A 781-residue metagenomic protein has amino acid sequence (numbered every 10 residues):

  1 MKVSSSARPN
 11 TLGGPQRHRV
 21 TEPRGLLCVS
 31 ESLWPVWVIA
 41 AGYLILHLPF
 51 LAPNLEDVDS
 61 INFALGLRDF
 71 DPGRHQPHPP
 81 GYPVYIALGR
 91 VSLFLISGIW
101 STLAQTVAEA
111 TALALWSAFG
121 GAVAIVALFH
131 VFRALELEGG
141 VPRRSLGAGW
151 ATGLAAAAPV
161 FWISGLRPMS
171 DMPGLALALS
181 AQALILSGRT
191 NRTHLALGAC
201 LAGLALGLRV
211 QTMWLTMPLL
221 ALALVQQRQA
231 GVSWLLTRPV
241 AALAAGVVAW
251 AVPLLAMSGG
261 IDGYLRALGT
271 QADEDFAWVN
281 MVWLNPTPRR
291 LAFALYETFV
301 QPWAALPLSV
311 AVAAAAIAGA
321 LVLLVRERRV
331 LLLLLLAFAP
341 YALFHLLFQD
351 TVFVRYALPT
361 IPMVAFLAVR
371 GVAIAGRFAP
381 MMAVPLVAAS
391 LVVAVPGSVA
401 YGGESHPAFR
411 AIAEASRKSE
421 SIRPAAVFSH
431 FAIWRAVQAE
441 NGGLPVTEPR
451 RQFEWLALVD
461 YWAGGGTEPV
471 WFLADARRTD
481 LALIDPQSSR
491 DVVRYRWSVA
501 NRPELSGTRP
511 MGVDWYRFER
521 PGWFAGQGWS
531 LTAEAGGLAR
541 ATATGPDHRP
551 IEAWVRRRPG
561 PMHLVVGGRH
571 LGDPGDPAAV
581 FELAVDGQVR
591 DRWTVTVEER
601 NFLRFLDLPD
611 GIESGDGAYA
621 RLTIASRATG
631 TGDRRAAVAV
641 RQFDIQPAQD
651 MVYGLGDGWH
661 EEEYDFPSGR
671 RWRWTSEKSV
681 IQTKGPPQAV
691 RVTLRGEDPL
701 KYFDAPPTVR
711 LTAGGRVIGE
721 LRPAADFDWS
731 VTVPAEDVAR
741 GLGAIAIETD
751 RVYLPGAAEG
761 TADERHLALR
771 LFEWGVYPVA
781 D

Functional and structural regions predicted by a protein language model:
V36-A40, G149, C200, V240-A245 (+3 more regions): Signature aromatic-anchored transmembrane alpha helix within multi-pass, membrane-resident enzymes that catalyze glycan
W37, A41, L115-G140, S180 (+2 more regions): Transmembrane-helix motifs of polytopic, lipid-linked glycan transferases
V58, P79, V160-P173, F353 (+2 more regions): Short acidic/glycine- and proline-prone juxtamembrane loop motifs at membrane-interface regions of multi-pass membrane
G165, D171, L208, W214 (+3 more regions): Hydrophobic/aromatic-rich transmembrane helices and adjacent perimembrane loops
L236-L295, A304-S309, V393: Membrane-lumen/periplasm interface segments of specific transmembrane helices in polyprenyl phosphate-linked
E297-R329, A339-Y341: Hydrophobic, aromatic-rich transmembrane alpha-helices and their immediate juxtamembrane boundary segments
A388-E454, L458, W462, P510 (+1 more regions): Membrane-embedded, lumen/periplasm-facing catalytic core of multi-pass transferases that use lipid-linked donors
A463-T532: Aromatic/acidic, Gly/Pro-rich catalytic loop(s) in extracytoplasmic/lumenal soluble domains of multi-pass membrane
